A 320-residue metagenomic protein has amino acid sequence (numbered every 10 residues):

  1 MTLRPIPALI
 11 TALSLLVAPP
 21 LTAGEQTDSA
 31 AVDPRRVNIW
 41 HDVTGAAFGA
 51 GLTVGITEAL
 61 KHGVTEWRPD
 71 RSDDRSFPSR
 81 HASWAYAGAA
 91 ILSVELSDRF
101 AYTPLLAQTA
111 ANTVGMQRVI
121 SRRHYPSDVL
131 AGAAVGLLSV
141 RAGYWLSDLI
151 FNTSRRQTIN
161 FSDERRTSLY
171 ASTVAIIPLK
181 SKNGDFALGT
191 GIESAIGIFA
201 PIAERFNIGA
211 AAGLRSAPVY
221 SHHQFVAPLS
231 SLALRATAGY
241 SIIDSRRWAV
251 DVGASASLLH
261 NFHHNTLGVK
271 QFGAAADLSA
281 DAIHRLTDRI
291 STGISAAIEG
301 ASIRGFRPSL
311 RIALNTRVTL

Functional and structural regions predicted by a protein language model:
M1-S29, D128: Cleavable N-terminal export/targeting peptides
E25, R35-H41, L96-T103, Y144-T167 (+3 more regions): Short loop/turn motifs that connect adjacent beta-strands in outer-membrane beta-barrel proteins
E66-D163: Membrane-embedded catalytic cores of phosphoryl/pyrophosphoryl-handling enzymes
E66-W67, S72-R75, V94, G197-G268 (+4 more regions): Gram-negative (and chloroplast) outer-membrane scaffold detector with strong preference for beta-barrel transmembrane
P69, R99, T113-H124, I176-K182 (+4 more regions): Sequence/structural signature of outer-membrane beta-barrel proteins
G88, V129, L169, T190-I196 (+5 more regions): Hydrophobic, lipid-facing positions within transmembrane beta-strands of outer-membrane proteins
T167-I176, R307-L320: Outer-membrane beta-barrel "beta-signal"
I177-A195, Q271: Surface-exposed strand-loop-strand hairpins of Gram-negative outer-membrane beta-barrel proteins
